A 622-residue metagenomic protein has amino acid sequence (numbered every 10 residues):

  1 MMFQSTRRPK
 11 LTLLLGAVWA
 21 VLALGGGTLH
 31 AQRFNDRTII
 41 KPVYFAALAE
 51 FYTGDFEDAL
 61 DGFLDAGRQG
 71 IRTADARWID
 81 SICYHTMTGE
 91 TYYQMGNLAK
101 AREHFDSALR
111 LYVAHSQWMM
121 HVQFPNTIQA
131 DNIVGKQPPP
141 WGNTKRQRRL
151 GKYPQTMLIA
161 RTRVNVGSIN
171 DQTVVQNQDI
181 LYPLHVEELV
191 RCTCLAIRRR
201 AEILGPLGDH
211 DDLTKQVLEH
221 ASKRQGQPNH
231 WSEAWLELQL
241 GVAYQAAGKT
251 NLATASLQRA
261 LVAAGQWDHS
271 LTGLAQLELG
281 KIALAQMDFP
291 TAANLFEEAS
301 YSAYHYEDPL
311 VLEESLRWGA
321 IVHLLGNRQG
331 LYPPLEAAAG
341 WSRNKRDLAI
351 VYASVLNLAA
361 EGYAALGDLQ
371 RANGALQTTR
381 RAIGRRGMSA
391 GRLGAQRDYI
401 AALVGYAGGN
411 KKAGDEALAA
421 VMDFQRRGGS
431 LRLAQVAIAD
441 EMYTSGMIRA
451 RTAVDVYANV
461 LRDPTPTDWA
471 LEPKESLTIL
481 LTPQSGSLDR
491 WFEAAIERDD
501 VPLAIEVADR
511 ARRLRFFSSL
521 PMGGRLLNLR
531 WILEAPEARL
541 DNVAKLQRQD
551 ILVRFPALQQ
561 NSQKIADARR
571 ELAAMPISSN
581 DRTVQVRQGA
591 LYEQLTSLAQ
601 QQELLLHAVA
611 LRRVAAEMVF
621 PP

Functional and structural regions predicted by a protein language model:
T38, A76-D80, H185-E188, S232 (+10 more regions): Structural signature of alpha-solenoid helical repeat junctions
K41, C83, L189, W235-E237 (+10 more regions): Residue register of alpha-helical TPR repeats
E50, Y92, E237, Y244 (+7 more regions): Residue at a conserved register position within TPR or TPR-like alpha-solenoid repeats
T53, M95, A247, Q286 (+6 more regions): Structural motif corresponding to the intra-repeat A-B loop/turn of tetratricopeptide repeats
A59, A101, H210-T214, A253 (+6 more regions): Single-residue signature of alpha-solenoid repeat helices
L64, T88, K100-Q225, H230-E233 (+8 more regions): Extracytoplasmic/secretory-pathway proteins
D65-I71, S107-L111, S116-Q117, L218-Q225 (+7 more regions): Amphipathic alpha-helical segments of tetratricopeptide repeats
G394-Q396, L403-Y406, K411-P622: Amphipathic alpha-helical protein-protein interaction segments
